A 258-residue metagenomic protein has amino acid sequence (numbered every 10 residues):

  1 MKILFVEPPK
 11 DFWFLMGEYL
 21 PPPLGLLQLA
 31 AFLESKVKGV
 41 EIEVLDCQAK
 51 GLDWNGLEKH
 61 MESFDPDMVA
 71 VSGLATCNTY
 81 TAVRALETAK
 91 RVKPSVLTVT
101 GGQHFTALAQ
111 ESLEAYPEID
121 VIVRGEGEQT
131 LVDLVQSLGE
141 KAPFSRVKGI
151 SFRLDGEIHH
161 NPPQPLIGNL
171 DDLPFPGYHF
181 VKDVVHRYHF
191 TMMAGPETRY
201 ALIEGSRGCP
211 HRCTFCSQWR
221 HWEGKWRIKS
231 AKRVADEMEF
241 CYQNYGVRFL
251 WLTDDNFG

Functional and structural regions predicted by a protein language model:
K2-M16: Nucleotide-activated donor-dependent transferases that construct or modify glycoconjugates
L4-E7, V44-D46, A70-G73, V99-G101 (+3 more regions): Short beta-strand segments
P9-F12, V147, R153-L202: N-terminal [4Fe-4S]-dependent radical SAM core
F14-L26: Glycine- and acidic-residue-enriched helix-capping/strand-helix junction motifs
P21, P176-G258: Radical SAM [4Fe-4S] cluster-binding motif and immediate context
L26, A82, L131, A231-V234: Aromatic/hydrophobic pocket-lining residues that form the small-molecule binding cavity in soluble enzyme cores
L27, A31, E87, Q110-L113 (+3 more regions): Active-site phosphate/pyrophosphate- and oxyanion-stabilizing loops and adjacent acidic/basic residues in soluble
F32-K36, E41-N169: Glycine-rich beta-alpha loop elements in corrinoid/cobalamin-binding modules across cobalamin-dependent enzymes
